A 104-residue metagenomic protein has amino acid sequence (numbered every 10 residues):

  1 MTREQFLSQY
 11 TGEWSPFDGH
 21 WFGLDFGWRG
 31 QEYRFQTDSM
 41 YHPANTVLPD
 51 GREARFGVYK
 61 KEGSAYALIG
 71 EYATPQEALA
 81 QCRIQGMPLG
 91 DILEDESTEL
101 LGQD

Functional and structural regions predicted by a protein language model:
M1, T11-G12, N45, G51 (+2 more regions): Short, flexible coil/linker elements and helix-boundary hinge sites characteristic of intrinsically disordered
M1-G27: Negatively charged, low-complexity tracts enriched in Asp/Glu with abundant Ser/Thr
Q5, A54-G57, Q85: Small/flexible residues
T11-W14, Q36-P43, A73-L79: A short, sequence-level motif marking secondary-structure junctions
S15, H42-V47, P88, I92 (+1 more regions): Intrinsic disorder/low-complexity signature
F17-V58: Amphipathic, interaction-prone secondary-structure segments
G63-D104: Mixed-charge, Lys/Arg-enriched low-complexity segments
